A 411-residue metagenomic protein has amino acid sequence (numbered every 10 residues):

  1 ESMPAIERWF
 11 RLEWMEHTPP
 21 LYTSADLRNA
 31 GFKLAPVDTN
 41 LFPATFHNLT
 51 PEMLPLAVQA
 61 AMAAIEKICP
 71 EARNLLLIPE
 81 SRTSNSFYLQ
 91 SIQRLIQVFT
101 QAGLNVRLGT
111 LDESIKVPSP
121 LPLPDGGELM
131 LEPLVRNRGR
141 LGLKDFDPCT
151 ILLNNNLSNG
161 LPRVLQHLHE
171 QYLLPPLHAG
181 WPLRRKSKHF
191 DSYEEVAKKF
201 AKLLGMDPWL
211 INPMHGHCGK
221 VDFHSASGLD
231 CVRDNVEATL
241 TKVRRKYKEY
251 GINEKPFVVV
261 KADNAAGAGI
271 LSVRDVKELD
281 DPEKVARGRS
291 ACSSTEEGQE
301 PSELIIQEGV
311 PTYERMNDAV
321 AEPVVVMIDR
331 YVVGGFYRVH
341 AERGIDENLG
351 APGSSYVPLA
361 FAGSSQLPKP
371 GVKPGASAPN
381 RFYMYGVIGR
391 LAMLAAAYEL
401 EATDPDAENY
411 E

Functional and structural regions predicted by a protein language model:
E1-H17, K199-W209: Short glycine- and acidic-rich boundary segments immediately preceding or forming the N-terminal edge of structured
E1-P4, S225-C231, S290-E296, E300: Short, compositionally biased leader-like segments
W14, F42-L76, H340-E411: C-terminal active-site "lid" helix and adjoining low-complexity regulatory extension at the edge of ATP-using catalytic
H17-F46, K261, G309, A321-V333 (+2 more regions): Conserved metal-phosphate-binding beta-hairpin within the catalytic cores of diverse ATP-dependent phosphoryl-transfer
D26-G31, L41-P43, S81, P133-V135 (+6 more regions): Short, flexible loop/turn elements at secondary-structure junctions
R28, K33, A238-R245, Y250-F257 (+1 more regions): Phosphate-binding site of ATP-dependent enzymes
Q59-A60, T83-K255: Conserved N-proximal alpha/beta basic substrate-recognition cap immediately N-terminal to, or forming the N-lobe
G216-C231, F257-V285: Glycine-rich phosphate-binding loop of ATP-grasp-fold ATP-dependent ligases
